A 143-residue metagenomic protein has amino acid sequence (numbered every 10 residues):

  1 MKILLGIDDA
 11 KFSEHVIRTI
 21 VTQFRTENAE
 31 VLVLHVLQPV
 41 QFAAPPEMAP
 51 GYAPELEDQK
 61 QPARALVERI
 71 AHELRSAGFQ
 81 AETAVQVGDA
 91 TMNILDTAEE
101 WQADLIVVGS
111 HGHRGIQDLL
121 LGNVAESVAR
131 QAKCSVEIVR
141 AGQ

Functional and structural regions predicted by a protein language model:
M1-G51: Small/aliphatic-rich secondary-structure junction motif
L32, E82, E137: Conserved beta-strand positions in the Rossmann-like core of class I SAM-dependent methyltransferases
H35, G109-H111, A141: Short secondary-structure boundary segments
G51-A65: A short acidic, glycine-rich active-site loop that binds or catalyzes chemistry on phosphate/adenosine moieties
H72-I106, Q143: Structural beta-alpha unit
L105-R130: Glycine-rich, Arg-bearing micro-motifs that act as flexible, cationic patches
Q131-Q143: Short, flexible loop segments at boundaries between secondary-structure elements
